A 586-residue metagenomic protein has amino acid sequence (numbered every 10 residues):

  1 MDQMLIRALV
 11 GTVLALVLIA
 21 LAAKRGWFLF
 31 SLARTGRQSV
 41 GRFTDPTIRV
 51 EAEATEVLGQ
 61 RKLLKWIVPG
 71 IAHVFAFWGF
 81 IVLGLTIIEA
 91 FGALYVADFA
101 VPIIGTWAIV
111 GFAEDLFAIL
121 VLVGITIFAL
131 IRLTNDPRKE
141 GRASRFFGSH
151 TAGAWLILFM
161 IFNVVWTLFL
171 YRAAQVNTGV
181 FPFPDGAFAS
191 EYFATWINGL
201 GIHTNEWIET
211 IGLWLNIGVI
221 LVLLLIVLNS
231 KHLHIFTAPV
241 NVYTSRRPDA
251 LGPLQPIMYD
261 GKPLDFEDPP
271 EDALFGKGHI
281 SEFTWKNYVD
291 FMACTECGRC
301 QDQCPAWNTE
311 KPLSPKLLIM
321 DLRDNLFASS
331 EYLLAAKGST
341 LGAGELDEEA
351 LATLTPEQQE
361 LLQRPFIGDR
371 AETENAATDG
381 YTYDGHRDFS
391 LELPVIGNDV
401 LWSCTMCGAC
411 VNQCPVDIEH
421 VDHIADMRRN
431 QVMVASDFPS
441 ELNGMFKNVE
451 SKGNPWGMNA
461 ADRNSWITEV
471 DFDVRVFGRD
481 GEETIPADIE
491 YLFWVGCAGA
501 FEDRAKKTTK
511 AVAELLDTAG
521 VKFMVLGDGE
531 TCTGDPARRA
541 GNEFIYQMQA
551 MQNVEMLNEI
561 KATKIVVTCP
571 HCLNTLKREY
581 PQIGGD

Functional and structural regions predicted by a protein language model:
M1-E271, G276-K277, K316, M320-N325: Membrane-embedded alpha-helical bundles of multi-pass integral membrane proteins
D2-I127, T134, E282-F291, L313-L317 (+1 more regions): Iron-sulfur-cluster electron-transfer modules
G218, L224-L228, M292-W307, S403-D417: Conserved catalytic-core segments centered on acid/base and nucleophilic motifs
L251-L313: Non-transmembrane accessory domains of multi-pass membrane transporters/channels
